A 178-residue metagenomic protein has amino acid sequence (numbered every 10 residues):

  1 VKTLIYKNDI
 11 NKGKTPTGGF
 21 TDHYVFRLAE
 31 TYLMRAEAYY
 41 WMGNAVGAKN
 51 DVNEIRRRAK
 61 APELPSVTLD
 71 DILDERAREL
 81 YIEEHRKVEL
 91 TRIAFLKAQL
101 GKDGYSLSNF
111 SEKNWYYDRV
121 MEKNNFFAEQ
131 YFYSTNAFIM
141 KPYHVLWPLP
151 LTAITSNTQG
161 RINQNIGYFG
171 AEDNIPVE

Functional and structural regions predicted by a protein language model:
V1-R27: Flexible, polar/acidic helix-loop-strand segments at domain edges
G18-V25, R56, L64-E178: Long, intrinsically disordered, low-complexity segments
